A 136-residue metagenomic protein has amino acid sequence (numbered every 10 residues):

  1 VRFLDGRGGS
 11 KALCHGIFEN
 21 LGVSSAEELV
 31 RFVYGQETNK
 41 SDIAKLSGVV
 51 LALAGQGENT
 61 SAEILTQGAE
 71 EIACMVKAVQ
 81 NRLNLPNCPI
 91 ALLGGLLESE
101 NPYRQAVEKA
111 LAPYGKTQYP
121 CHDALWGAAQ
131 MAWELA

Functional and structural regions predicted by a protein language model:
R2-A136: ATP-binding/phosphotransfer module of carbohydrate and carboxylate kinases, centering on a glycine-rich
